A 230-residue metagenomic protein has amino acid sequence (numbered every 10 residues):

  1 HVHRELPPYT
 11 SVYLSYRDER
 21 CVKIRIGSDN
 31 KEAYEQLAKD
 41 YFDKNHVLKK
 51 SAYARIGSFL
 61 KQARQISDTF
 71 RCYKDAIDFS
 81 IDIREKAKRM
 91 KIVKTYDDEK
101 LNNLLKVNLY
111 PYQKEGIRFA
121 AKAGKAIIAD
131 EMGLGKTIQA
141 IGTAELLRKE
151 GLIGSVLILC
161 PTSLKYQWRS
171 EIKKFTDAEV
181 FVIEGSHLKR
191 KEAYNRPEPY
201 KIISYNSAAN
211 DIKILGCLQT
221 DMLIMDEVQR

Functional and structural regions predicted by a protein language model:
V2-A126, S170, K174, A178 (+4 more regions): Charged, low-complexity
I127-L134, Q139-E171: Conserved SF1/SF2 helicase motif Ia
E131, D226-E227: Walker B catalytic acidic pair
C160, E184-G185, I203: Short loop/edge segments at beta-strand edges and connector loops that shape dinucleotide/nucleotide cofactor-binding
L164-H187: Conserved helix-turn-beta segment of the N-terminal RecA-like "Helicase ATP-binding" lobe in SF1/SF2 helicases
K189-A193: Conserved helicase ATPase core of P-loop NTP-dependent helicases/translocases
D211-K213, Q229-R230: Conserved ATPase-coupling elements of RecA-like P-loop NTPase cores
